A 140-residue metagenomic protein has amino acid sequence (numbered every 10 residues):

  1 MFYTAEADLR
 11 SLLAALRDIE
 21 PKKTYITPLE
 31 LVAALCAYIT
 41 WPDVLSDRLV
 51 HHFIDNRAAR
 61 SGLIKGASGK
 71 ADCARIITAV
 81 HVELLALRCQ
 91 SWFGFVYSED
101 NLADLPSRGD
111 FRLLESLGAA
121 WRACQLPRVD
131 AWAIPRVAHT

Functional and structural regions predicted by a protein language model:
M1-V32, A58, K65-A67, A71: A short, polar/acidic, helix/strand-boundary loop motif
T4-A5, T27, T40, F95-E99 (+1 more regions): Intrinsically disordered, low-complexity regions enriched in small/polar residues
E6-A7, P42, Q125, R136: Generic alpha-helical secondary structure signal
R10-A14, T78-H81, E115-G118: Generic detector of well-ordered alpha-helical segments enriched in charged/polar residues, highlighting helical
A33-Y38: Buried hydrophobic packing segments
I39-A103, R108: RNase H catalytic domain
L87-T140: C-terminal functional segments of enzyme domains
